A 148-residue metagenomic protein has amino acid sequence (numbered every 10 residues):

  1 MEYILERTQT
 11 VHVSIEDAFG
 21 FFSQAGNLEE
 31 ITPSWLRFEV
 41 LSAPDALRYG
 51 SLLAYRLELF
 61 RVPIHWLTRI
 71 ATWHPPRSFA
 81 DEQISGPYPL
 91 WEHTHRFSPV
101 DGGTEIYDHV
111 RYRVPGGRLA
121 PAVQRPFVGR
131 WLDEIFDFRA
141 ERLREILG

Functional and structural regions predicted by a protein language model:
M1-R48: Hydrophobic ligand-binding cavity/cleft-lining segments
I4-E6, P63-L67, L90-H93: Short, surface-exposed coil-to-beta transition loops
T8-H12, E39, R56, R69 (+2 more regions): Generic structural detector for well-ordered beta-strands
S14, P75-P76, V100-G103: Short strand-connecting beta-turns/loops that link adjacent beta-strands
E16, E145-G148: Generic C-terminal helix-cap and adjacent flexible tail
A18-F22, L28, L53-Y55, I70 (+3 more regions): Hydrophobic pocket/interface hotspot
E39-S85, E105, F138-I146: Glycine-rich portal/gate segments that line the openings of hydrophobic small-molecule binding cavities
A80-E134: Beta-strand/loop substructures that line and gate deep hydrophobic ligand-binding cavities in soluble
